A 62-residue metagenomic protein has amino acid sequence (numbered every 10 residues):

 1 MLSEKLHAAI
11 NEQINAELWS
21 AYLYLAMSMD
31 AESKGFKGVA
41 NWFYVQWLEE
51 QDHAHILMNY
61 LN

Functional and structural regions predicted by a protein language model:
M1-N62: Iron-associated oxidoreductase/ferritin-like identity signal
